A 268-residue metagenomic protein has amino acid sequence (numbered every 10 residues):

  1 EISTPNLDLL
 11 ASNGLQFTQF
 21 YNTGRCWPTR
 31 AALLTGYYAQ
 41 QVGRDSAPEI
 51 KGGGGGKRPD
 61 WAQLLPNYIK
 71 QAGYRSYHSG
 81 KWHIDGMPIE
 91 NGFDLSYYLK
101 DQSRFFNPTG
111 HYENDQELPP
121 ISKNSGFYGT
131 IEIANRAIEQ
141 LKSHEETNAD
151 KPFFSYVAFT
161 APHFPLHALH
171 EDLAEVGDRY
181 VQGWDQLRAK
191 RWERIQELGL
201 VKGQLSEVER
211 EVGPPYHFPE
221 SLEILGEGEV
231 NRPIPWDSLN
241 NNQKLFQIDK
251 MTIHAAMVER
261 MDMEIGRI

Functional and structural regions predicted by a protein language model:
E1-I268: Formylglycine-dependent sulfatase
